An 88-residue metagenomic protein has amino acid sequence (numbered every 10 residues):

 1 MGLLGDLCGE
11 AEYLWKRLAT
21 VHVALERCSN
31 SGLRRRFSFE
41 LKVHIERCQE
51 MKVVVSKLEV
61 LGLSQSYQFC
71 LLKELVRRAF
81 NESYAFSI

Functional and structural regions predicted by a protein language model:
M1-W15: Short, charge/polar-rich alpha-helical segments
L3-D6, R36, S64: Non-transmembrane, amphipathic alpha-helical segments
L14-C28, H44, M51: Non-transmembrane amphipathic alpha-helical segments
R27, R34-R36, R47, R77-R78: Basic polycationic patches enriched in arginine
S31-I45, S66-C70: Short, charged, amphipathic alpha-helical segments
V43-L63, E82-S87: Amphipathic alpha-helical coiled-coil segments
L58-R77: Long amphipathic alpha-helical coiled-coil segments
